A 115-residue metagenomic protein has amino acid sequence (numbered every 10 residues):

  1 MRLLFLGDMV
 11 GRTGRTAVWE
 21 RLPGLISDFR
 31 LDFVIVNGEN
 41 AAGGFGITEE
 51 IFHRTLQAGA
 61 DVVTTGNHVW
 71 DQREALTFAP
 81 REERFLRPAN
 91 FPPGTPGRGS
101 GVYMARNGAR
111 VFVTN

Functional and structural regions predicted by a protein language model:
M1-N115: Acidic, metal/ion-coordinating pockets
